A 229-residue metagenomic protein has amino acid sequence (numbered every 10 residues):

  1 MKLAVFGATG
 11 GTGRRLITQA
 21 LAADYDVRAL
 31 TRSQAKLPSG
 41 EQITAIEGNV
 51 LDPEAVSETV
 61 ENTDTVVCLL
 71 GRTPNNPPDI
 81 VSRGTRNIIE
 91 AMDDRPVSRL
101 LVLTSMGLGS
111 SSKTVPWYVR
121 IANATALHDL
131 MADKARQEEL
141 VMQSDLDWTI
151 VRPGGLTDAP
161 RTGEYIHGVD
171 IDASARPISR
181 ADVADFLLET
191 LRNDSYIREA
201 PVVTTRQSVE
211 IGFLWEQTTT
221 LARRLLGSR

Functional and structural regions predicted by a protein language model:
L3-A23: N-terminal Rossmann NAD(P)H-binding glycine-rich loop of SDR-like oxidoreductase domains
A4, R28, T149: Conserved beta-strand positions in the Rossmann-like core of class I SAM-dependent methyltransferases
T9, A173-R229: Mid/C-terminal beta-alpha module of Rossmann-like enzyme folds, strongest in SDR-family dehydrogenases/epimerases
T12, V66, Q137, V151 (+1 more regions): Non-catalytic, hydrophobic alpha-helical segments
L30-A35, N49-V50: N-terminal Rossmann-fold cofactor-binding loop
T44-D64: Conserved Rossmann-fold cofactor-binding substructure of NAD(P)-dependent oxidoreductases
T73-L100, A132, R136: NAD(P)-cofactor binding segment of oxidoreductase domains
E138-A159: Conserved beta-loop-beta element that borders a ligand/cofactor-binding pocket
